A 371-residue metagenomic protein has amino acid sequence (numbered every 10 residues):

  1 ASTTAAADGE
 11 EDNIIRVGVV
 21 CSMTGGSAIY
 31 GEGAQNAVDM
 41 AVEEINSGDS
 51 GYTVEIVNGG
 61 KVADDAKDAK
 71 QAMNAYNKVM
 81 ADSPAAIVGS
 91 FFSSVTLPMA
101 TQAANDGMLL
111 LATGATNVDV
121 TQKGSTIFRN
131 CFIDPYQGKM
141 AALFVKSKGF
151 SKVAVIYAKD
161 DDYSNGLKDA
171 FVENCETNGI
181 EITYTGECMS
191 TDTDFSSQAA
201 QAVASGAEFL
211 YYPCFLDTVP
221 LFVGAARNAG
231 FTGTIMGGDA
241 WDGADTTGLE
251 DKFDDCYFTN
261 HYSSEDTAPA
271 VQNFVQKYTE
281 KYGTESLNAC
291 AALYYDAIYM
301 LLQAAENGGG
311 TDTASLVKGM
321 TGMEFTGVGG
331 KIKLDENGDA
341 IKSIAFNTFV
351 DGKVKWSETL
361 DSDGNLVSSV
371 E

Functional and structural regions predicted by a protein language model:
A1-R16, S47-G51, D363-E371: Short, low-complexity disordered leader/linker segments with a strong preference for bacterial N-terminal type II
E11, G18-A37, K61-A69, F92 (+3 more regions): Extracytoplasmic "Venus flytrap"
I14, I29-A34, S47-D119, N130 (+4 more regions): Beta-alpha junction/loop-to-helix N-cap segments that form part of ligand/metal-binding clefts
V19, V79-F91, L111-T113, A154-Y157 (+4 more regions): Periplasmic-binding protein-like
M23, I127-S190, F209, L301: An alpha-beta-alpha
A72, N130-V153, N165-L167, T193-S196 (+4 more regions): Hydrophobic alpha-helical segments within soluble ligand-binding/sensing domains
V223-Y295, L360: Extracellular/periplasmic periplasmic-binding protein-like sensory domains
E280-A292, L302-W356: Segments of small-molecule ligand-sensing domains
